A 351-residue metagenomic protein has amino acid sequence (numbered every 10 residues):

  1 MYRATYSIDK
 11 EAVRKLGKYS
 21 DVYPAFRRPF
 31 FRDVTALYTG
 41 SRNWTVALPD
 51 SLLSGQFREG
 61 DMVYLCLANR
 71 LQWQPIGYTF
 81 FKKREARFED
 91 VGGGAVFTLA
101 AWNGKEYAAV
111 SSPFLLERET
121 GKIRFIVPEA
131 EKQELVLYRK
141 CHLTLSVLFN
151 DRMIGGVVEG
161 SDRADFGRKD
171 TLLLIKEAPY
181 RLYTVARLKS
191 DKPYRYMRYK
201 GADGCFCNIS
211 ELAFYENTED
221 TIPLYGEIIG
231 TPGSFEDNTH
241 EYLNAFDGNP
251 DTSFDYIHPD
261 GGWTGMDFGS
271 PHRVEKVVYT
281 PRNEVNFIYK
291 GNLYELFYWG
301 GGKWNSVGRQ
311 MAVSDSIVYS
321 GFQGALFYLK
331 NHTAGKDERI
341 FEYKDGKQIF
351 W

Functional and structural regions predicted by a protein language model:
Y2-G40, A108-C141, Q348-W351: Extracellular beta-sheet/turn segments enriched in Thr/Pro/Gly and aliphatic residues
Y19, E117-K122, I126-K192, C205-H272 (+3 more regions): Disordered, acidic Ser/Thr/Pro-rich linker "stalks" and the adjacent N-terminal cap of the next globular domain
R32, A36, G40-F57, E89 (+1 more regions): A short, amphipathic beta-strand motif
G60-F80, G160-D165, K169-L174, E284 (+3 more regions): Short amphipathic beta-strand segments in non-cytosolic proteins
I76-F81, I175-P179, V307-M311: Short beta-strand segments within Ig-like beta-sandwich modules, predominantly Fibronectin type-III
F81-V96, W102-G104: Short Pro-Gly-centered beta-turn/loop motif in secreted/extracellular proteins
G94, K189-G201, S320-A334: Noncatalytic modules at the cell exterior or secretory-pathway interfaces, chiefly beta-strand-rich lectin/adhesion
T98-L116, A334-K336: A short, solvent-exposed loop/turn motif at the edges and junctions of modular extracellular/periplasmic domains
